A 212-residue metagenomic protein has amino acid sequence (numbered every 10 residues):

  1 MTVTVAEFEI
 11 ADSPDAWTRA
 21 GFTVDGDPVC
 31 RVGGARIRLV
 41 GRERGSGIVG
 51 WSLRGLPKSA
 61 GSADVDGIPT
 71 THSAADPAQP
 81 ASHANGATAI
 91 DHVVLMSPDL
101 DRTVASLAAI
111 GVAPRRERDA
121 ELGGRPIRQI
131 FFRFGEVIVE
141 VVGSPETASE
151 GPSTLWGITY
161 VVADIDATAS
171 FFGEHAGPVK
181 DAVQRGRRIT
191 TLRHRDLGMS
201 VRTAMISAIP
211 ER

Functional and structural regions predicted by a protein language model:
M1-R115, R133-R212: Glyoxalase I/VOC metalloenzyme domain signal
A120-F131: Beta-rich nucleic-acid/ligand-interaction surfaces
